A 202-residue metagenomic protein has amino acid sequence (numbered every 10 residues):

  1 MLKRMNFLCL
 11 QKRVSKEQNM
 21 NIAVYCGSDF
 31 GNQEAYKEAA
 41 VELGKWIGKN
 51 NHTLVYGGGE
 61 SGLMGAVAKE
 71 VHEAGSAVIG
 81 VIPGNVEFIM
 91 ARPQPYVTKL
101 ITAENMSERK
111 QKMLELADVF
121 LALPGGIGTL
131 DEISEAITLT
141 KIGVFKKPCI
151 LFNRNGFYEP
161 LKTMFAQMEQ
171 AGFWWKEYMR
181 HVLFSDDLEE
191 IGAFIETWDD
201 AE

Functional and structural regions predicted by a protein language model:
N19-L116, N155-E189, D200-E202: A cross-family phosphate/adenosyl-ligand binding-site feature
G58, I82, A103-E104, L123-G125 (+3 more regions): Short beta->alpha connector loops at strand-helix junctions that form conserved, small/polar/Pro-enriched
E108-I142, I150, A201-E202: Active-site/ligand-binding-proximal alpha/beta "capping" segment
I195: Hydrophobic "lid"/C-terminal helical patch of Rossmann-like NAD(P)-dependent dehydrogenase/epimerase domains
